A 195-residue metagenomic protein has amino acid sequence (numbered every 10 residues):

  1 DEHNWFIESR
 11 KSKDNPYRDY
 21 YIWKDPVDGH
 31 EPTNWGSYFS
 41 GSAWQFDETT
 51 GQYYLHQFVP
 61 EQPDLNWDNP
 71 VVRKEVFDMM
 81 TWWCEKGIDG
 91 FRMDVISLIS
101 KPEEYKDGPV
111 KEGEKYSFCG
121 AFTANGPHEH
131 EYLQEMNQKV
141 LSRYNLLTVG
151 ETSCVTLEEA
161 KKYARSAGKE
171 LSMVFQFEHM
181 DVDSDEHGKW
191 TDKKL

Functional and structural regions predicted by a protein language model:
D1-T81, E85, L98-T156, S166: Acidic/aromatic-lined carbohydrate-recognition and catalytic surfaces of CAZymes acting on diverse glycans
G90-R92, N145-V149, S172-V174: Structural preference for beta-strand elements that scaffold enzyme active sites
T152-L195: Noncatalytic carbohydrate-binding groove/subsite architecture in carbohydrate-active enzymes
